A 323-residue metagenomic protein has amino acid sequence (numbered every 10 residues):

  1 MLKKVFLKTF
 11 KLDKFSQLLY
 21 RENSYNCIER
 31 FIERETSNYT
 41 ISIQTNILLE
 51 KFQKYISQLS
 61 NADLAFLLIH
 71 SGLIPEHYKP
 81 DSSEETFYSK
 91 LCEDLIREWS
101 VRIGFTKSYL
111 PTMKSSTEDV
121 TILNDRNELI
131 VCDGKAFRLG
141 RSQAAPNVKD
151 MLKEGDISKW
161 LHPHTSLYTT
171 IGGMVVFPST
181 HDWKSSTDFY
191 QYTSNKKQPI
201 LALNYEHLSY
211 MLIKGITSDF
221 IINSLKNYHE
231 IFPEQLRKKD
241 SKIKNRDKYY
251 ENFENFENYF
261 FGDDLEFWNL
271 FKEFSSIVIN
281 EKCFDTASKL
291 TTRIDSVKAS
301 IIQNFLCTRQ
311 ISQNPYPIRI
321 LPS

Functional and structural regions predicted by a protein language model:
L2, D182-W183, S209: Active-site loop/lid in soluble adenylation, ligation, and acyl-transfer enzymes
L2-F87, F274-S323: Interdomain/boundary linker segments immediately adjacent to catalytic/signaling cores
Y88-C92: Conserved alpha-helical elements of sugar-nucleotide-dependent glycosyltransferases
E93, R97-V120: A short acidic/basic microdomain associated with nuclease active sites
S115-E118, R126, L167-T170, K196-K197: Short, well-ordered loop/turn elements at secondary-structure boundaries
I122-D133: Active-site beta-strand-loop-beta-strand hairpin of nuclease catalytic cores that positions key catalytic residues
A136-S194, A202: Catalytic cores of nucleic-acid endonucleases
F189-S300: Charged, structured surface patches that assemble and position nucleic-acid processing machinery
